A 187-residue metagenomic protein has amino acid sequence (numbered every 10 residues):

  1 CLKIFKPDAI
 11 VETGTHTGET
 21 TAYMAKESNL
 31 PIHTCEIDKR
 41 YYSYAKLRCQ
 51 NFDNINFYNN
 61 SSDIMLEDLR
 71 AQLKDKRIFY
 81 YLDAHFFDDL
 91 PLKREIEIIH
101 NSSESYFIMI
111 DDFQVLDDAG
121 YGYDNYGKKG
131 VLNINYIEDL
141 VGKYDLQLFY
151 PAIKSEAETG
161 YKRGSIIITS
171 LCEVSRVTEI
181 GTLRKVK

Functional and structural regions predicted by a protein language model:
C1-L66: SAM cofactor-binding core of SAM-dependent methyltransferases, primarily the Rossmann-like beta-alpha-beta module
A9-V11, H85-D88: Short, flexible loop segments at the rims of nucleotide/cofactor-binding pockets, characterized by
E12, E36, D83, D111-D112: Acidic active-site catalytic centers that drive phospho-/nucleotidyl reactions and related ester hydrolyses
E27-N29, Q50-F52, D75, S103 (+1 more regions): Short, well-ordered coil/turn elements that cap or connect secondary structure elements
D38, D63, H85, F113-Q114: Catalytic metal-binding/acid-base residues of hydrolase active sites
M65-K74: Short conserved loop adjoining the S-adenosyl-L-methionine
L73-L82: Short SAM/SAH-binding signature in class I
I78, F86-V186: C-terminal substrate-binding/active-site "lid" region of AdoMet-derived donor-dependent transferases
